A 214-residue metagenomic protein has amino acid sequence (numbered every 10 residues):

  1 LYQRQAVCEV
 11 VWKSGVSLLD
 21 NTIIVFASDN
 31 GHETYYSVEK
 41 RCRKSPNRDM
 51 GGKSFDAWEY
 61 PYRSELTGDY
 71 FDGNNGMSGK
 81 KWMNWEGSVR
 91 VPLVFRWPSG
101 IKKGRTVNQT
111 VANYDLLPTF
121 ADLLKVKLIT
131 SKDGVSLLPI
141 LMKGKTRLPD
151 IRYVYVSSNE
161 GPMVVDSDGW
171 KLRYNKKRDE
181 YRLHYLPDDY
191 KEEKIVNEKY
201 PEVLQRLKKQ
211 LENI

Functional and structural regions predicted by a protein language model:
L1-Y2, T110: Catalytic nucleophile-loop/oxyanion-hole region of alpha/beta-hydrolase and closely related hydrolase-like folds
Y2-K13, L18: Active-site neighborhood of glycoside hydrolase catalytic domains
C8-V11, L117-A121, K125, L138 (+4 more regions): Non-transmembrane alpha-helical segments in soluble domains of secreted/periplasmic/extracellular proteins
L18-S99: Histidine-centered active-site microenvironments of extracellular/periplasmic hydrolases and transferases
F55-E86, I101-R105, Q109-L186: C-terminal cap/loop subdomain of S1 sulfatases and analogous C-terminal strand-loop tails that border
D150-I151, L211-I214: Bilobed periplasmic-binding protein-like "clamshell/Venus-flytrap" ligand-binding domains
